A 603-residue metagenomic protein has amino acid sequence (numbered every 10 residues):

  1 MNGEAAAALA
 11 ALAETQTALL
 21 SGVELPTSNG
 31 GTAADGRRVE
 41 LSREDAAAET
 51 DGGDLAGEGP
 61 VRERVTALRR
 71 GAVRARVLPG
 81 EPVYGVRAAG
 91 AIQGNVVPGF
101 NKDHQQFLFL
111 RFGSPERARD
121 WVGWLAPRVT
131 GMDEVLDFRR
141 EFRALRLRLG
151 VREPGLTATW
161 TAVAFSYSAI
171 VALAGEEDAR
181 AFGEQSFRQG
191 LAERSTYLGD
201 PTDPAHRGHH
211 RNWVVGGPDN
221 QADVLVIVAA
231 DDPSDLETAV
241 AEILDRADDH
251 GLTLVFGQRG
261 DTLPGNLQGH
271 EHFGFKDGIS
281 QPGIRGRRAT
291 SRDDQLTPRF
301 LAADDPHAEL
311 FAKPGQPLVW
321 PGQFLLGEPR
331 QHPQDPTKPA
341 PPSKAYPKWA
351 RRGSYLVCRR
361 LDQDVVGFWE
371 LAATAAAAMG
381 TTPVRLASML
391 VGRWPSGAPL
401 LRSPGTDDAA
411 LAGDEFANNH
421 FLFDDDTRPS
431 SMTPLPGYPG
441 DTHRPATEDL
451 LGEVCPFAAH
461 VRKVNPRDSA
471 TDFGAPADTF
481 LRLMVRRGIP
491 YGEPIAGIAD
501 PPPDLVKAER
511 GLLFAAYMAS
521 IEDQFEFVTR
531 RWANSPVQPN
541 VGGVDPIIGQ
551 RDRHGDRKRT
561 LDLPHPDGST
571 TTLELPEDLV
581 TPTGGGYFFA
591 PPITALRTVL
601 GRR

Functional and structural regions predicted by a protein language model:
N2-R603: Long, low-complexity, Ser/Thr/Gly/Pro-rich intrinsically disordered segments that act as flexible linkers and assembly
